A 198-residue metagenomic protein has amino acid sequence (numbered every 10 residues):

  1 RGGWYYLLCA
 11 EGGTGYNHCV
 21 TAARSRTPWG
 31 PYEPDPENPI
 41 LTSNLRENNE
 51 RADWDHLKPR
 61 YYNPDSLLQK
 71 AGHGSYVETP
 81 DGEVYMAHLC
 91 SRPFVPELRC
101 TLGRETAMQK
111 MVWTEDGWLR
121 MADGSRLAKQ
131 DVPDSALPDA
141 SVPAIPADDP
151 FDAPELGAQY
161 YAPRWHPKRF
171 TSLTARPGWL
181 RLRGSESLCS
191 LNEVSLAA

Functional and structural regions predicted by a protein language model:
R1-A198: Carbohydrate-active catalytic/glycan-binding domains of CAZyme proteins, especially the secreted or lumenal ectodomains
